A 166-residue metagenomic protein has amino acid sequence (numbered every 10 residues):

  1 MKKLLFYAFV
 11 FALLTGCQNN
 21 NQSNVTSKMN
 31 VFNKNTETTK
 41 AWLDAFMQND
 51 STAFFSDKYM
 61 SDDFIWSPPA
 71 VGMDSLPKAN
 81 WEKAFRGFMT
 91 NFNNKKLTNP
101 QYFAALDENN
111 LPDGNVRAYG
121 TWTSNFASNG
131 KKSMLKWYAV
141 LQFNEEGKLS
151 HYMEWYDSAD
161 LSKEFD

Functional and structural regions predicted by a protein language model:
L4-L14: Sec-dependent N-terminal signal peptides
C17-S51: Short, low-complexity N-terminal intrinsically disordered segments enriched in polar/charged residues
T52-A53, D57-G114: A solvent-exposed, acidic/Ser-Thr-rich amphipathic alpha-helical stretch
M60, G120-S124, A139, Y156: Short beta-strand segments enriched in hydrophobic/aromatic residues within well-folded beta-rich domains
P112-W122: A short hydrophobic beta-strand element
K132-Y138: Short, surface-exposed coil-to-beta transition loops
E146-G147: Glycine-biased flexible loop/turn sites that connect beta-strands or occur in inter-domain linkers
S150-D166: Low-complexity, intrinsically disordered terminal/linker segments enriched in charged and Gly/Pro repeats
